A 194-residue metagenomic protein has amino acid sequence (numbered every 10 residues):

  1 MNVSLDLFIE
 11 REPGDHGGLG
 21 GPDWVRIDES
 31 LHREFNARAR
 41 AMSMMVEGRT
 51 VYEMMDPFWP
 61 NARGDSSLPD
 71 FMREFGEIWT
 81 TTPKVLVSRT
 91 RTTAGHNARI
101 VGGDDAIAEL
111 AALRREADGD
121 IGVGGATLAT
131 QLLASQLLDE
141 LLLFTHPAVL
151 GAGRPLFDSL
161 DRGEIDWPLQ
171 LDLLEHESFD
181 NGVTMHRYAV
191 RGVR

Functional and structural regions predicted by a protein language model:
M1-R194: Enzymes that bind and transform nitrogen-containing heteroaromatic metabolites
